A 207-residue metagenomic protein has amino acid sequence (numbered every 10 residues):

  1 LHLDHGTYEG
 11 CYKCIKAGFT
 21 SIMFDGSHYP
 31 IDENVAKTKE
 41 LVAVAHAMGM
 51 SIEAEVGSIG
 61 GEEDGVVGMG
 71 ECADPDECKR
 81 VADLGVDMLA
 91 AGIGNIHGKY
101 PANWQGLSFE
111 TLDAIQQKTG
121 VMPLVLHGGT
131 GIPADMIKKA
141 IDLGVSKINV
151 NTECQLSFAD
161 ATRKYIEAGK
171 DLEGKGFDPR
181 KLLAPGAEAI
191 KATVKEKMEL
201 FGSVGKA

Functional and structural regions predicted by a protein language model:
H5-M122, A134-V150, L156, R163-K164 (+2 more regions): Alpha/beta enzyme core
L126-G128: Thr-Gly-centered strand-to-loop micro-motif
E167-D178: Active-site gating loops and adjacent loop-to-helix segments of metal-dependent hydrolytic enzymes
